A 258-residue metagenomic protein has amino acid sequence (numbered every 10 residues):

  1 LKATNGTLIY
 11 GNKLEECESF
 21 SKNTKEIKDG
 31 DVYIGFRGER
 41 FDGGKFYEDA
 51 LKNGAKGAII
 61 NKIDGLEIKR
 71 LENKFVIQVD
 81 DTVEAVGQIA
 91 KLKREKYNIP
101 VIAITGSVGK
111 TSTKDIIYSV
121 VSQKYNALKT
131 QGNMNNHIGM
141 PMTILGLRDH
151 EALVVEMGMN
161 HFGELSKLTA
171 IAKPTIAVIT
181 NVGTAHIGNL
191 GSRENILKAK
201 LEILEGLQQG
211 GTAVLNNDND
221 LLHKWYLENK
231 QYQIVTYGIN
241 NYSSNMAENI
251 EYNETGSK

Functional and structural regions predicted by a protein language model:
L1-A103, S112-Q123, I138, Y242: Short, basic phosphate-binding NTP loop
T7, F75, N126, Q233-V235 (+1 more regions): Conserved beta-strand segments of alpha/beta enzyme cores
N12, D80, Q131, Y237-N240 (+1 more regions): Residues at the C-termini of beta-strands that transition into short coil/loop
K22-N23, G35-R37, T130-Q131, V155-E156 (+1 more regions): Thr-Gly-centered strand-to-loop micro-motif
E26, K167, T255: Nucleotide phosphate-binding/pyrophosphate-handling subdomain across enzymes that bind or process nucleotide phosphates
V83-N217, L221-Y232: Phosphate-binding loop of NTP-binding sites
R193-E194, L227-K258: Adenine nucleotide phosphate-binding catalytic loops in nucleotide-utilizing enzymes
